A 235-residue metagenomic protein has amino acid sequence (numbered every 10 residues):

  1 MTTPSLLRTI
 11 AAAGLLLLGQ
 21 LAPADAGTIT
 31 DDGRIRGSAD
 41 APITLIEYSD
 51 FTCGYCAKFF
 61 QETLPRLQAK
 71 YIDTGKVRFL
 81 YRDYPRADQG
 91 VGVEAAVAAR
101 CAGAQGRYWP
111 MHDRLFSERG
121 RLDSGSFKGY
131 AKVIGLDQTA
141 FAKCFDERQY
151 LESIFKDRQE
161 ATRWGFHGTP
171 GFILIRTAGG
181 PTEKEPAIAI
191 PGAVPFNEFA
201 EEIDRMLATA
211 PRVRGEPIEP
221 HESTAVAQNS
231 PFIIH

Functional and structural regions predicted by a protein language model:
M1-A11: Bacterial N-terminal signal peptides that target proteins for export
T9-Q20: Bacterial N-terminal signal peptides
G14, V93-E94, H167-T169: Short, solvent-exposed loop/turn segments at the edges of secondary structure
L18-I29: Bacterial Sec-dependent signal peptides at the C-terminal "C-region" and cleavage site
G27-I43, Y71: A short beta-strand-turn-helix
A41, S49-K132, D137, R205-V213 (+2 more regions): Structural alpha/beta surface segment adjacent to cysteine/selenocysteine redox centers across thiol/disulfide enzymes
T44-E47, R78-Y81, G171-I173, A189: Soluble periplasmic/extracytoplasmic beta-strand elements of cell-envelope proteins
E62, G129-H235: C-terminal cap of thioredoxin/glutaredoxin-like
